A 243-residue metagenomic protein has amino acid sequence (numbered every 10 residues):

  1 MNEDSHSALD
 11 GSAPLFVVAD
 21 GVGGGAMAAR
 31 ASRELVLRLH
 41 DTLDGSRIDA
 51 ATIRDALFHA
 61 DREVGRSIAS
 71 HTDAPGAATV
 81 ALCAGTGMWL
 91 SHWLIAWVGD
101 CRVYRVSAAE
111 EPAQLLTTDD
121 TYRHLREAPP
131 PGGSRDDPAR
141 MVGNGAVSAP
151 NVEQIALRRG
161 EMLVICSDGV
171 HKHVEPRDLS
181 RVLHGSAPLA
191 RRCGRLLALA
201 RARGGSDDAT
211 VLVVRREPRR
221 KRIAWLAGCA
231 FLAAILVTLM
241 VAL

Functional and structural regions predicted by a protein language model:
M1-L243: PP2C/PPM-type serine/threonine phosphatase catalytic domain
